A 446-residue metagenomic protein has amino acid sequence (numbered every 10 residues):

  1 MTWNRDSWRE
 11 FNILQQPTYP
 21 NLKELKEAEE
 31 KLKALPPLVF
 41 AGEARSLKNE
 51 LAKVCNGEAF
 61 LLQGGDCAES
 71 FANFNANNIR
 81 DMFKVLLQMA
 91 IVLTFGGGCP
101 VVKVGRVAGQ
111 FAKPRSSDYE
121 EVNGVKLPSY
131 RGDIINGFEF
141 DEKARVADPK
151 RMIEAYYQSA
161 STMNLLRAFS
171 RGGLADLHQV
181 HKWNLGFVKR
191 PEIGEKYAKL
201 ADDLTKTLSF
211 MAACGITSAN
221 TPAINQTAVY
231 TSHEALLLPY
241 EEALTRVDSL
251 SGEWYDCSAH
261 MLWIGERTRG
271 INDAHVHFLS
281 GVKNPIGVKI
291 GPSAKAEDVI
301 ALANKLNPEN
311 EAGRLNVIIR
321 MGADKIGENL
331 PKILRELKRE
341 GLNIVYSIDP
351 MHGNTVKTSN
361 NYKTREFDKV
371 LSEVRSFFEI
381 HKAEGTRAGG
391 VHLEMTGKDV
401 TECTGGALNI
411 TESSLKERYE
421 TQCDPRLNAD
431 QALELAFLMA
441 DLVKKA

Functional and structural regions predicted by a protein language model:
M1-F60: N-terminal basic/disordered segments at the start of proteins
S46-K48, N272-H275, L302, P331-I333: Glycine-rich, charged/polar anion/phosphate-binding loops that engage phosphate groups from diverse ligands
L51-V54, V92-T94, F278-L279, I380-A383: A general structural signal for short secondary-structure junctions and capping/turn motifs
G57-F60, I344-I348: Short coil-to-beta-strand
L62-C67, V104-V107, I348-M351, E394-T396: Short loop/turn segments at strand-loop or loop-helix junctions that form parts of catalytic or ligand-binding pockets
A68-E69, N73-G322, R365, G390-H392 (+1 more regions): Active-site-facing alpha/beta catalytic cores
V299-L302, L306-P308, R314-Y346, H352-V400: Non-transmembrane, aqueous-exposed alpha-helical and coiled segments at domain scale
G397-L415: Short glycine/proline-rich, acidic loop/turn segments that cap or connect secondary-structure elements
